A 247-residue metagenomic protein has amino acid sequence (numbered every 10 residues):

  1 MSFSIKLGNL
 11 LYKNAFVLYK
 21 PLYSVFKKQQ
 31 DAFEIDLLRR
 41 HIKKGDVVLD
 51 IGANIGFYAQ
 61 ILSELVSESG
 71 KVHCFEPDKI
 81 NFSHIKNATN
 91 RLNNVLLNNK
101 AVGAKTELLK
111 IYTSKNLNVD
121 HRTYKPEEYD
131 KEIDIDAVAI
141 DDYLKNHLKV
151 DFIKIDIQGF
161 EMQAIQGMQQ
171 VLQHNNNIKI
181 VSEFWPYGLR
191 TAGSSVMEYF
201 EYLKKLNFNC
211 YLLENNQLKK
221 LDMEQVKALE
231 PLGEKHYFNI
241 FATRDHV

Functional and structural regions predicted by a protein language model:
M1-V247: Phosphate/nucleotide-binding beta-alpha loop and adjacent structural elements of enzyme active sites
